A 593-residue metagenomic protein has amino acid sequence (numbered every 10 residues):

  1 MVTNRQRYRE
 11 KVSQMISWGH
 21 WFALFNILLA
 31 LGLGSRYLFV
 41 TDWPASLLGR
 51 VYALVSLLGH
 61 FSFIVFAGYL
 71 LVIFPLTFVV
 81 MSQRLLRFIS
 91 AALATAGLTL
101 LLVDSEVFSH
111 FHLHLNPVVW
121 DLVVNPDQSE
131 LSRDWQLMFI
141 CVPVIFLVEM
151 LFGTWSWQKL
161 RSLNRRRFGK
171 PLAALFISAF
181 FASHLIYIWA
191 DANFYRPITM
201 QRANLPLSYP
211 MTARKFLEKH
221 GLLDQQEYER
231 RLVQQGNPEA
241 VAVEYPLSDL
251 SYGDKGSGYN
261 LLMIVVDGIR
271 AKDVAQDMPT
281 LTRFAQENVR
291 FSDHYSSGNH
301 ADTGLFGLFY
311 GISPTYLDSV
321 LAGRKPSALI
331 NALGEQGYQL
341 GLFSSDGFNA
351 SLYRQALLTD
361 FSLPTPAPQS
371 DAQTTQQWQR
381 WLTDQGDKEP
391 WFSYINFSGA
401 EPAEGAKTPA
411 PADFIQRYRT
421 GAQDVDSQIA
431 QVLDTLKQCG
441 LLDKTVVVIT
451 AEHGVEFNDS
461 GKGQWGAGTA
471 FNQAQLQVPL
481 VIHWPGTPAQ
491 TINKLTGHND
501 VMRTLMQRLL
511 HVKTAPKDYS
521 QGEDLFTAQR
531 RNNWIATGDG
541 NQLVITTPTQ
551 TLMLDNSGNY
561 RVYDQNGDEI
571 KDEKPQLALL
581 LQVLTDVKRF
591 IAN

Functional and structural regions predicted by a protein language model:
V2-I27, V80-S82, G153-R196, F348 (+2 more regions): Membrane-interface soluble catalytic domains
V2-S208: Transmembrane and membrane-interface helices of multi-pass, inner-membrane envelope-modifying transferases
L58, D267, L333, I395 (+4 more regions): Generic structural signal for small/hydrophobic residues in well-ordered secondary structure, especially within
S178-A406: Active-site-proximal alpha/beta segments of enzymes that process anionic O-linked groups
P210, Q376-T383, K407-T445: A long, amphipathic alpha-helix that forms part of the scaffold/cap immediately adjacent to metal-dependent active
V265, S344, W391-F397, V446-A451 (+3 more regions): Short beta-strand segments
V320-K325, D413-Q423, A470-L476, T487-L505 (+1 more regions): A short beta-strand-to-alpha-helix junction
L441-G486: Histidine-centered active-site microenvironments of extracellular/periplasmic hydrolases and transferases
